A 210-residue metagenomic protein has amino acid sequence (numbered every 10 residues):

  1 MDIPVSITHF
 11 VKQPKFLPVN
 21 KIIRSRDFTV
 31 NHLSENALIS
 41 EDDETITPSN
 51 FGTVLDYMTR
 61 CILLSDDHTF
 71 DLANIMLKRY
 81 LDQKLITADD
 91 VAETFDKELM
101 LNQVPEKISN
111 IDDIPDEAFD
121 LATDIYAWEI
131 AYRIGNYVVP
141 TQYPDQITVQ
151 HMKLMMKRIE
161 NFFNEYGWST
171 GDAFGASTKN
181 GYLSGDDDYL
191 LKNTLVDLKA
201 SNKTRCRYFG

Functional and structural regions predicted by a protein language model:
M1-Y182: Metal-dependent nuclease catalytic cores that hydrolyze phosphodiester bonds in DNA/RNA, characterized by
D187-T204: Conserved catalytic cores of phosphodiester-cleaving nucleases, focusing on short active-site segments
C206-G210: Catalytic cores of nucleic-acid endonucleases
